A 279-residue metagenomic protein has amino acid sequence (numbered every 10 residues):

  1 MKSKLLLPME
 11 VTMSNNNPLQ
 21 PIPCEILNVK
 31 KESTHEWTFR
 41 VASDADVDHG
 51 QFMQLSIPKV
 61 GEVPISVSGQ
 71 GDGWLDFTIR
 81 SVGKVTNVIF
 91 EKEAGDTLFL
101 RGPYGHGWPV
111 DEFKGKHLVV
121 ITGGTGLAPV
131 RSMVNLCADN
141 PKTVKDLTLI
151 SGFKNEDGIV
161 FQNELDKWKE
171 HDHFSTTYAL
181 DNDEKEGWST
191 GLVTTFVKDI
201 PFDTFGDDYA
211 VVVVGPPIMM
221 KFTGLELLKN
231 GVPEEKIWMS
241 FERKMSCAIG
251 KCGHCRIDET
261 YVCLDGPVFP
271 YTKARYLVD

Functional and structural regions predicted by a protein language model:
L6, N155-D279: Reductase modules of NAD(P)H-dependent flavoproteins
V11-D96, K154-N155: Ferredoxin-reductase
Q54-S56, F99-R101, R256: Hydrophobic beta-strand signal
V67-L75, D111-T125: Short, compositionally biased
R80-V82, P103, G123, G152-K154 (+3 more regions): Cofactor-binding loop segments of dinucleotide-utilizing enzymes, especially the Rossmann-like FAD- and NAD(P)+-binding
T97, H117, K145-T148, H173-S175 (+2 more regions): Residues at the starts of beta-strands that form the adenosine-phosphate
P103-F113: A short, basic/flexible loop-to-alpha-helix module at the beginning of a structural domain
